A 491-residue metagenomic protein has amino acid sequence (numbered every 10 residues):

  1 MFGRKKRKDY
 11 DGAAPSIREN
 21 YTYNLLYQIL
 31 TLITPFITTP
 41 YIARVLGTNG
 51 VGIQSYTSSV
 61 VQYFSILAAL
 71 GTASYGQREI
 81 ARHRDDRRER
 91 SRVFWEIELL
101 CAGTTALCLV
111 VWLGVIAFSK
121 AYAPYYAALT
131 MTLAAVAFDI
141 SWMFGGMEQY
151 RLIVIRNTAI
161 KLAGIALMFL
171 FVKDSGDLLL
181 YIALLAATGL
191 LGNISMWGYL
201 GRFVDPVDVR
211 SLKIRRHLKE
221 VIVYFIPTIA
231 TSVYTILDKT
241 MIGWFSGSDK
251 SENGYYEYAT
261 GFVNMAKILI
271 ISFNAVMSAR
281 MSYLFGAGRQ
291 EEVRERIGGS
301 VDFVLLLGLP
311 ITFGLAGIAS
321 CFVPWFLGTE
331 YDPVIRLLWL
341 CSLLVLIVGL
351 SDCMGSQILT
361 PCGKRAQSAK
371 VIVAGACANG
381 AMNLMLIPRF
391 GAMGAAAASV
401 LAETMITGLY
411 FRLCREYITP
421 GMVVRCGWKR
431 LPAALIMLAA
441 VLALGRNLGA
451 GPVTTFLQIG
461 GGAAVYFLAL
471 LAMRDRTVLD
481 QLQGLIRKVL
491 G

Functional and structural regions predicted by a protein language model:
F2-A13, I17, V154, L178-L185 (+5 more regions): Interhelical loop/hinge segments that connect adjacent transmembrane helices in multipass membrane
F2-G3, A13-A73, I165, I222-W244 (+1 more regions): Signature of the first transmembrane helix
F2-Y10, A443-G491: Membrane-proximal transmembrane or re-entrant/amphipathic helices at the cytosolic face
E19-P35, I160, Y181-M196, L200 (+6 more regions): Transmembrane helical elements of multi-pass membrane transporters/channels
T39-F64, L178, R216-Y224, I242-N264 (+4 more regions): Interfacial/gating helices of multi-pass transporter permease domains
P40, A69-D85, A259-V301, L305-G308 (+1 more regions): Helix-loop junctions and terminal segments of transmembrane helices in multi-pass membrane transport/translocation
T130, I155-R202, E220, P227 (+5 more regions): Hydrophobic alpha-helical transmembrane segments
L133-N157, L343-A374: Membrane-interface junctions at transmembrane-helix termini in multi-pass inner-membrane proteins
